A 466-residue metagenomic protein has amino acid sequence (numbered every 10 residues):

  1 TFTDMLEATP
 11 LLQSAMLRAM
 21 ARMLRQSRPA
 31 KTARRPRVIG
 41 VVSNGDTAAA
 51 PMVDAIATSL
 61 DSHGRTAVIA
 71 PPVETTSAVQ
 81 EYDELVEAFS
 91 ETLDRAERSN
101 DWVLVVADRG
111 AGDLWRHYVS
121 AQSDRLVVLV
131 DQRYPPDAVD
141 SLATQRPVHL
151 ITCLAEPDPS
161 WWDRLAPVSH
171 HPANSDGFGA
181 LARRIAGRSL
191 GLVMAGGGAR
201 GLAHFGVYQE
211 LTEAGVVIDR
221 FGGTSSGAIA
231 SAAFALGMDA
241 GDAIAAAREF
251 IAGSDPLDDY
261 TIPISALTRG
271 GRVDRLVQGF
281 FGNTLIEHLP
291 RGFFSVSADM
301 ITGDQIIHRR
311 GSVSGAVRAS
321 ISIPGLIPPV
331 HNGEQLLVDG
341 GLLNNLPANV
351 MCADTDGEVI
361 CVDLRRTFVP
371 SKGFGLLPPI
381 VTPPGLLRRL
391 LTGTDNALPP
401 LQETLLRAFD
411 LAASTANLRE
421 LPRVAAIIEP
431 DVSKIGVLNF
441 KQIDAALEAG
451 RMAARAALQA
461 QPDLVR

Functional and structural regions predicted by a protein language model:
T1-L17: Cyclic-nucleotide recognition modules
P29-P36, I185-A186: Phosphate-binding P-loop
R35-S62: Glycine-rich phosphate-binding P-loop
S43-G45, R65-Q122, E287, V296 (+3 more regions): P-loop/Walker-type NTP enzyme "switch/lid" segment
T92-L93, V103-N174, R365: Conserved catalytic-core segment of NTP-binding enzymes
R146-P167, S175-G177, L190, M194 (+4 more regions): Non-catalytic peripheral regions of patatin-like phospholipases
G177-F221, Y260: Helix-rich "cap/lid" substructures immediately adjacent to catalytic or cofactor-binding pockets
A195, V217-L236: Catalytic nucleophile loop
